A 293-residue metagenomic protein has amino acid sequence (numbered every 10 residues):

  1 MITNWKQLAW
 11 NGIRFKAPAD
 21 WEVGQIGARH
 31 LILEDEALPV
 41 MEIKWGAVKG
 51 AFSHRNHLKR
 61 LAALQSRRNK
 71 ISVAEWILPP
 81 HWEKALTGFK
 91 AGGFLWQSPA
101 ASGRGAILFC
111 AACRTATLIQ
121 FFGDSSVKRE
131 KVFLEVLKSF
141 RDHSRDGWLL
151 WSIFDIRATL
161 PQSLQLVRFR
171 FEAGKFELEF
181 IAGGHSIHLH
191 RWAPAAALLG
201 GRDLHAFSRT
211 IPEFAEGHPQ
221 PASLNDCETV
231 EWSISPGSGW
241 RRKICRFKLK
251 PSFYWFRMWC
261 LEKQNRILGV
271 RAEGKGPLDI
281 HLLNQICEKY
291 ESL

Functional and structural regions predicted by a protein language model:
M1-L293: N-terminal targeting sequences that direct proteins away from the cytosol to non-cytosolic compartments
